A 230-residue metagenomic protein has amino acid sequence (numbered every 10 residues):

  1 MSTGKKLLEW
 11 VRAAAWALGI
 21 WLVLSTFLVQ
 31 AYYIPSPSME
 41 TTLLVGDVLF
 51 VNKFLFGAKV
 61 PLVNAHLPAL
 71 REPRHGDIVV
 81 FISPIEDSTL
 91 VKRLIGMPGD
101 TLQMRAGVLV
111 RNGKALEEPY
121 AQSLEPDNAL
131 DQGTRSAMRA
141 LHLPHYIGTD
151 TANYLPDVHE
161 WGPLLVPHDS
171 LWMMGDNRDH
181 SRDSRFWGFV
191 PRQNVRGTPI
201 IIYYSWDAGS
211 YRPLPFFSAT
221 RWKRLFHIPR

Functional and structural regions predicted by a protein language model:
S2-W10, F27-Y33, S38-R230: Soluble "head" domains of membrane/secretory-pathway proteins
